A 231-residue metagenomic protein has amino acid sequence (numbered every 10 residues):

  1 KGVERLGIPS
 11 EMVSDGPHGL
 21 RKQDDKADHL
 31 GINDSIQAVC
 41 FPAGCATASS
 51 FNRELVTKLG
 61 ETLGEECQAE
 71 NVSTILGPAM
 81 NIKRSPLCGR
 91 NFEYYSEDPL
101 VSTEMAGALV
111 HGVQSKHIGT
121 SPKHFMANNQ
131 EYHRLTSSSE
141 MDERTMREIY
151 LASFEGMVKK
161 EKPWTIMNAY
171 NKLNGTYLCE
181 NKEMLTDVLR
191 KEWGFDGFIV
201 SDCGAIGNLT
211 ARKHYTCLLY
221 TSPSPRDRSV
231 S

Functional and structural regions predicted by a protein language model:
K1-S222, R226: Glycoside hydrolase catalytic-domain context in secreted enzymes
